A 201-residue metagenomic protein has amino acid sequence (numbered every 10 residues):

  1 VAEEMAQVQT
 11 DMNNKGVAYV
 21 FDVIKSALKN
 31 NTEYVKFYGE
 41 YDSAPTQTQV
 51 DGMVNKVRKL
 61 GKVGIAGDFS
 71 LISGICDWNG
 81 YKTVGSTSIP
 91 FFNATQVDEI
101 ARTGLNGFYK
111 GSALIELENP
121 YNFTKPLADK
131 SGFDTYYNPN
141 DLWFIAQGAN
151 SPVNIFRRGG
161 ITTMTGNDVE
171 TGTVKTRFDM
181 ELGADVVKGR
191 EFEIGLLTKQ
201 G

Functional and structural regions predicted by a protein language model:
V1-G61: Alpha-helical scaffold segments that mediate packing/assembly in large oligomeric complexes
N14, A18, L71-I75, L182: Short loop/turn segments at secondary-structure transitions that flank enzyme active sites
Y19-F21, Y34, Y38-Y41, W78-Y81 (+3 more regions): Sequence-level detector for tyrosine residue identity
I24, L28, S73, N79-K82 (+1 more regions): Generic preference for flexible, low-structure residues
Y34-A94: Extended amphipathic alpha-helical segments with heptad-repeat/coiled-coil character used for oligomerization, fusion
Y81-G201: Sequence/fold signature of self-assembling virion shell proteins
